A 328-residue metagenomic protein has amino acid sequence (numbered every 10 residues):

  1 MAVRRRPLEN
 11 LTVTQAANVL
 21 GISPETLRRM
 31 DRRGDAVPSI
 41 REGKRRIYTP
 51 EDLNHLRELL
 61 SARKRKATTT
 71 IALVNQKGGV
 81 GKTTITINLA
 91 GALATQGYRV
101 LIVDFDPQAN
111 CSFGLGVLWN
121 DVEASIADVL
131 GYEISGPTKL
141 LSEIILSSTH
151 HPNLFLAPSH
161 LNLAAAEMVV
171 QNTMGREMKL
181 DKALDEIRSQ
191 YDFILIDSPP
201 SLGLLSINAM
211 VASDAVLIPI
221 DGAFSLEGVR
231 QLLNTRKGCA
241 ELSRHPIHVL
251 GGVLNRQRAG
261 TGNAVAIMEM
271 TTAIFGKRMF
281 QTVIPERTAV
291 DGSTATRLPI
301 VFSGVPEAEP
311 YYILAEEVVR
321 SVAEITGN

Functional and structural regions predicted by a protein language model:
A2-T14, V19, P24-R32, A36-N328: P-loop NTP-binding core
